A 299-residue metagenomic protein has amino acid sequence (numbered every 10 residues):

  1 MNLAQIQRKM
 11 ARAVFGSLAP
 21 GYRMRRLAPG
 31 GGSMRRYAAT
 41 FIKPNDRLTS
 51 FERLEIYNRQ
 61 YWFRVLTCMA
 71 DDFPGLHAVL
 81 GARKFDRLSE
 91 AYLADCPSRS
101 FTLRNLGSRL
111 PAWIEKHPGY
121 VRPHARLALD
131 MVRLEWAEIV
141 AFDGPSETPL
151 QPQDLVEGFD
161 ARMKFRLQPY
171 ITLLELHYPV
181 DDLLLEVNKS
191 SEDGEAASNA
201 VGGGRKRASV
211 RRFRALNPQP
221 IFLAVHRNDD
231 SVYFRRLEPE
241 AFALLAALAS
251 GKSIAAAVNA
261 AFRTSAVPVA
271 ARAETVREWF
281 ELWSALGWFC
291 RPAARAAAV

Functional and structural regions predicted by a protein language model:
M1-F159, D230, F234-V299: Long, charge-rich, low-complexity alpha-helical segments
P145, L155-E157, M163-D181: Hydrophobic, aromatic-enriched interface-forming segments
A161-R162, R212: A generic local secondary-structure boundary/capping motif
I171-S250: Low-complexity, glycine/alanine/valine/leucine- and proline-rich hydrophobic stretches
